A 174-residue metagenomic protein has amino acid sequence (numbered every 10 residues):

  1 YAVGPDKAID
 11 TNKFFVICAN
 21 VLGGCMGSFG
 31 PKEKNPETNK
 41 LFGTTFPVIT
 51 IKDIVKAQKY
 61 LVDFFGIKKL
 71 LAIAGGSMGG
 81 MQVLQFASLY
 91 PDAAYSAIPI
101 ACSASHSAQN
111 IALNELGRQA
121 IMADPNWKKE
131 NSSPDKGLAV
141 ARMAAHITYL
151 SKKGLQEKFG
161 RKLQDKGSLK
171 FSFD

Functional and structural regions predicted by a protein language model:
Y1-M81, S88, D92-A104, Q109-L113: Gly/Pro-rich cap/lid or specificity-loop segments adjacent to the active site
Y60, Q85, L89, M143-H146 (+1 more regions): Alpha-helical scaffold segments in carbohydrate-active enzymes
N110-D174: Alpha/beta-hydrolase
